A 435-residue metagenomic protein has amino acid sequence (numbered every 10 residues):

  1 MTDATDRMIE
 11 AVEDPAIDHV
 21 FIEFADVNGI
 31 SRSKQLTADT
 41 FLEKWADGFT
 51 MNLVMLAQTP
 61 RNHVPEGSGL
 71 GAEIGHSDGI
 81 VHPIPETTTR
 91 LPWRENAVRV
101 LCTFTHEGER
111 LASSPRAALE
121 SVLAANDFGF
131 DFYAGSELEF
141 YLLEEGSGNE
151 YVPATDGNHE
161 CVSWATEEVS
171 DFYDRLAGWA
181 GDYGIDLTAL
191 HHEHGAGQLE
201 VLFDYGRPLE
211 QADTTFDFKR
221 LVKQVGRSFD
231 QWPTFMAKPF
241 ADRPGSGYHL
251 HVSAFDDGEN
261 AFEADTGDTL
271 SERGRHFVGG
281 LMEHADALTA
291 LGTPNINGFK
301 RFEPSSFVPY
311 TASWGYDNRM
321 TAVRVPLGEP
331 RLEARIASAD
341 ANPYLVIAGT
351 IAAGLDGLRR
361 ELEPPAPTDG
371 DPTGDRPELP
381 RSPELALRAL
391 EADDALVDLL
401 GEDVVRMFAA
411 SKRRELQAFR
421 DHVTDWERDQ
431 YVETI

Functional and structural regions predicted by a protein language model:
M1-L190, Q211, V346, D375-I435: ATP/Mg2+-dependent ligation/transfer catalytic cores
D3-A4, Q231-W232, F255-I435: Catalytic-core signal marking the mid-to-C-terminal active-site face
F21-E23, Q35, L101, Y141 (+9 more regions): Structured core elements
D26-N28, T105-R110, A165, Y205-Q211 (+4 more regions): A generic structural motif
Y133-E144, E150-T155, Y183-F203, P233-L250 (+1 more regions): Core alpha/beta catalytic barrel or barrel-like domain that forms the active/cofactor pocket in diverse metabolic
E150-D156, D204, L209, D213-F229 (+1 more regions): Active-site-proximal mixed secondary-structure blocks
A165-V169, Y173-G181, I185-L187, V201-P208 (+3 more regions): Accessory "access/gating" subregions that flank catalytic or transport cores
Q211-L281: Acidic, glycine-rich loop-and-beta core segments that form the ion-binding/anion-interacting portion of active sites
